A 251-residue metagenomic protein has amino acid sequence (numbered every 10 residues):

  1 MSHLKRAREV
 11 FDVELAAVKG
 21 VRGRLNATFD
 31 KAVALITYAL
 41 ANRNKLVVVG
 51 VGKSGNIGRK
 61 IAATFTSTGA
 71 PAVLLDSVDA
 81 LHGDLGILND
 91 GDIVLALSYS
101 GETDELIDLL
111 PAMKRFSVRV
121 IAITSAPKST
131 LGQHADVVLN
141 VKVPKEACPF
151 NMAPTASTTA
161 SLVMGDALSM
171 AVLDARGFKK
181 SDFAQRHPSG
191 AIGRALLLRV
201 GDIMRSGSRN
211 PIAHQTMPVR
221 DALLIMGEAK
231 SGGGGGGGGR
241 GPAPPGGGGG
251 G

Functional and structural regions predicted by a protein language model:
M1-N44: An N-terminal, well-structured beta->alpha segment
R8-A16, I61, L198-R205: Short, basic/glycine-rich phosphate-binding loops at helix/coil junctions that contact nucleotide phosphates
V18, R22-L25, I93-E102, Q215: Short, glycine-rich nucleotide/cofactor-binding loops
K31-A32, A80-D84, D221-A222: Short acidic active-site motifs
T37-A41, K45-V163, A167-V172: Glycine-rich phosphate-binding loops that contact phosphosugars or nucleotide phosphates
Q133, A147, D174-R205: Internal, active-site/partner-interface "lid" segment
A195-S231, A243-G250: Bateman/CBS regulatory modules and CBS-like beta-alpha motifs in cytosolic regions of diverse proteins
